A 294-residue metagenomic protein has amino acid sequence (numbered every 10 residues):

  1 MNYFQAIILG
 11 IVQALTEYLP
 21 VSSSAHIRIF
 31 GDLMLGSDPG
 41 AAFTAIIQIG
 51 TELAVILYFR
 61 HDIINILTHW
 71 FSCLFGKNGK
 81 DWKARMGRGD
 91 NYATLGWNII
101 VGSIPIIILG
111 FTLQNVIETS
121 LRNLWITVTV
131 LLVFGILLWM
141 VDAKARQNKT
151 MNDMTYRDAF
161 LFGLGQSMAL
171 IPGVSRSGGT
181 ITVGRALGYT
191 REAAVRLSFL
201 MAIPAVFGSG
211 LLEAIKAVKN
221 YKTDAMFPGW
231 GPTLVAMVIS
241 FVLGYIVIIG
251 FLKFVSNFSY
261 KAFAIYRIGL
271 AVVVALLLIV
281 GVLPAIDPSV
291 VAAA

Functional and structural regions predicted by a protein language model:
M1-A294: Multi-pass membrane proteins that catalyze or facilitate reactions on polyprenyl-/lipid-phosphate substrates and their
